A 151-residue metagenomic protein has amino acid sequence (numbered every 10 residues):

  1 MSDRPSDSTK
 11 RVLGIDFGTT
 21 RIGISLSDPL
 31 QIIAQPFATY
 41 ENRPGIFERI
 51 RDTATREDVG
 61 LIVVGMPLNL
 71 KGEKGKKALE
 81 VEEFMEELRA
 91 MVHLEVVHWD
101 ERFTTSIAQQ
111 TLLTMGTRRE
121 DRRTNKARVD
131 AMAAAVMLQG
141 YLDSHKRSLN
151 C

Functional and structural regions predicted by a protein language model:
M1-I15, T19-T20, S25-C151: Phosphate- and other anionic-substrate recognition elements at nucleic-acid/protein interfaces
